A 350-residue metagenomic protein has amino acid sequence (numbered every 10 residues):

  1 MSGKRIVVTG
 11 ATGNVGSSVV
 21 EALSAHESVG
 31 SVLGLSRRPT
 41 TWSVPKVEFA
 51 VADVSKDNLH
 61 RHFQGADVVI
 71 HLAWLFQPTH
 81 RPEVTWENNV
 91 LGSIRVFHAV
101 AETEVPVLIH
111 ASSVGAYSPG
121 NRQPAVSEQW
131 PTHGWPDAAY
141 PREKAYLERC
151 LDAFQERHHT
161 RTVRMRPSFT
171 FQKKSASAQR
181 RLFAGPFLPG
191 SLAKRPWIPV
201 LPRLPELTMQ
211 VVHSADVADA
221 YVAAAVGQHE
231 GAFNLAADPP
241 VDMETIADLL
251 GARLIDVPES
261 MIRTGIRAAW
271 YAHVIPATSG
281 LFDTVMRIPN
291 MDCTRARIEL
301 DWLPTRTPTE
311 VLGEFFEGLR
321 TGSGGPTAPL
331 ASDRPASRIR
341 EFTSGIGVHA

Functional and structural regions predicted by a protein language model:
K4-A25: N-terminal Rossmann NAD(P)H-binding glycine-rich loop of SDR-like oxidoreductase domains
T41, V51-L91, A99, P119: NAD(P)H-binding glycine-rich loop region in Rossmannoid oxidoreductase-like domains and their noncatalytic homologs
L91, R95-Y140: Conserved Rossmann-fold NAD(P)-dependent oxidoreductase catalytic core, especially the SDR/UDP-sugar
Q123-F171: Catalytic helix-loop patch of NAD(P)-dependent Rossmann-fold dehydrogenases
Q155-M209: NAD(P)-dependent short-chain dehydrogenase/reductase
L188-P240: Alpha-helical substrate-binding/gating segment
S214, M243-T245, Y271-L303: Conserved C-terminal active-site "lid" loop/helix of NAD(P)H-dependent oxidoreductases that clamps the redox cofactor
A218-S279, L312-E314, P326-A331, A336 (+1 more regions): Mid/C-terminal beta-alpha module of Rossmann-like enzyme folds, strongest in SDR-family dehydrogenases/epimerases
